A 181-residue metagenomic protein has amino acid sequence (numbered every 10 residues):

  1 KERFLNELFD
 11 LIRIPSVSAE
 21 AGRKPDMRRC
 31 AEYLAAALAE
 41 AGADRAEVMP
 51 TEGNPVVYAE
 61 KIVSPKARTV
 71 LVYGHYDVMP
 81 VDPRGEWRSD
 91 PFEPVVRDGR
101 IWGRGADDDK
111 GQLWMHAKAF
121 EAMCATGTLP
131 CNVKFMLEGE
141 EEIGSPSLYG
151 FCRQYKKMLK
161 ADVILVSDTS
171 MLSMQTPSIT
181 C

Functional and structural regions predicted by a protein language model:
K1-A106, M123-L129: Acidic/His- and Gly-rich active-site-bordering loop/insert found across diverse amide/peptide-bond hydrolases
D107-C181: Acidic/histidine-rich catalytic neighborhood of metal-dependent amide-processing enzymes
